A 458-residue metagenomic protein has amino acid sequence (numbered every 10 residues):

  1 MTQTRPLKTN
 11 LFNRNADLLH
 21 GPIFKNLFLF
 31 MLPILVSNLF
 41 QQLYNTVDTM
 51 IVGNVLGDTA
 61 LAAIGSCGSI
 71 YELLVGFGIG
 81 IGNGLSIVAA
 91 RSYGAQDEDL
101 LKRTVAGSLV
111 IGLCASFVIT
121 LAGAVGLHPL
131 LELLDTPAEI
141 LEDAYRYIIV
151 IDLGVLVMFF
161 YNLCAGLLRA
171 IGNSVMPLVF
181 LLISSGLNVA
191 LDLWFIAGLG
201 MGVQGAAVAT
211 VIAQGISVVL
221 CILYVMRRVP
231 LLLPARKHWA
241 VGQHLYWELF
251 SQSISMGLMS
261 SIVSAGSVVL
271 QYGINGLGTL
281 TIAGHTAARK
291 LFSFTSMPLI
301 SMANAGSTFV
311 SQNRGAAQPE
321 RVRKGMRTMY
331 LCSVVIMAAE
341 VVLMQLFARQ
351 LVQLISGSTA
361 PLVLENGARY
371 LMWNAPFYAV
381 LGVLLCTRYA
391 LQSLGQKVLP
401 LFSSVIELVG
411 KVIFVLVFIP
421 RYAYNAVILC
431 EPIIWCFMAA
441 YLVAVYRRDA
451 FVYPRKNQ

Functional and structural regions predicted by a protein language model:
M1-M31, A89-L156, G198-I254, V310-F377 (+1 more regions): Short alpha-helical transmembrane segments in multi-pass integral membrane proteins
H20, F24-L43, V47, I70-F77 (+7 more regions): Residue-level signal for short hydrophobic patches within transmembrane helices of multi-pass membrane transporters
L29-D48, V150, Y161, S184 (+4 more regions): Transmembrane helical elements of multi-pass membrane transporters/channels
L39, L43-A62, L131-A138, W194-M201 (+5 more regions): Helix-terminus/linker motif at the lipid-water interface of multi-pass membrane proteins
D58-S69, A144-I148, A207, T279-F294 (+1 more regions): Small-residue hotspots at the loop-to-helix junctions and early N-terminal turns of transmembrane alpha-helices
L61-L121, M158-P177, H285-A348, L381-G395 (+1 more regions): Small-residue-rich hydrophobic transmembrane alpha-helices
G82, I151-R169, P177-S185, A206-C221 (+4 more regions): Short runs within selected transmembrane alpha-helices of multi-pass transporters and secretion channels
G123, G166, D192, C221-V225 (+6 more regions): Structural signal for membrane-spanning alpha-helices in multi-pass inner-membrane proteins, emphasizing helix cores
